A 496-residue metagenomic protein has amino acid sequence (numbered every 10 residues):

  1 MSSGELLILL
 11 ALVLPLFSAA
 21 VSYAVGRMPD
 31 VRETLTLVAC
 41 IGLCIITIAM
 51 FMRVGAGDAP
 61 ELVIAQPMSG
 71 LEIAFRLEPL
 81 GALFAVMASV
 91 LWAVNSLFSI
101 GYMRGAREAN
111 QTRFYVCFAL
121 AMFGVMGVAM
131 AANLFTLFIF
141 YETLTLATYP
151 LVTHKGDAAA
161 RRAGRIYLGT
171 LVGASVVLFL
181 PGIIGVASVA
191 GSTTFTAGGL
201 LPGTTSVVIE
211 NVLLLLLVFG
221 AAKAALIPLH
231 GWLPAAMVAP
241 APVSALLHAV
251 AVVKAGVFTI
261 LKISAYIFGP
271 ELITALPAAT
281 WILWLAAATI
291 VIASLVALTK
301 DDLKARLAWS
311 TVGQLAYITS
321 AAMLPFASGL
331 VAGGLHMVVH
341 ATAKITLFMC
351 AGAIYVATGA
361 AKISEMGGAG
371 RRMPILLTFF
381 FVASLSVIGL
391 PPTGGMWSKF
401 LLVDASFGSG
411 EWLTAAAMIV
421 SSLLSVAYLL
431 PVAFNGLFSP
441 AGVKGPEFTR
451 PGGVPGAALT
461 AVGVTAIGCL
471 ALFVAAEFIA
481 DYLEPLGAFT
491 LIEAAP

Functional and structural regions predicted by a protein language model:
M1-L7, F17-V116, G191-G199, D481-E493: Transmembrane helix-loop-helix hairpins at membrane boundaries of multipass inner-membrane proteins
S2-L10, I73-M87, G127-I139, N211 (+1 more regions): Membrane-entry segments of alpha-helical transmembrane domains in multi-pass membrane proteins
I8-P15, R32-I46, G81-A88, F114-A121 (+7 more regions): Hydrophobic alpha-helical transmembrane segments of polytopic
V21-V25, I48, V152, V177 (+3 more regions): Alpha-helical membrane-inserting segments
I45-G55, L180-V186, V387-L390, L472-E477: C-terminal TM-helix exit segments that contain a strictly Trp-centered aromatic cap at the helix terminus
V94-T112, F118-L137, A147-G436: Hydrophobic transmembrane alpha-helices and their helix-loop junctions in integral membrane proteins
E142: Short phosphate-coordinating micro-motif centered on Lys-Gly-acidic
R371-L376, L429-P496: Cytoplasmic/organellar membrane-interface segments at the starts of transmembrane helices in multi-pass inner-membrane
